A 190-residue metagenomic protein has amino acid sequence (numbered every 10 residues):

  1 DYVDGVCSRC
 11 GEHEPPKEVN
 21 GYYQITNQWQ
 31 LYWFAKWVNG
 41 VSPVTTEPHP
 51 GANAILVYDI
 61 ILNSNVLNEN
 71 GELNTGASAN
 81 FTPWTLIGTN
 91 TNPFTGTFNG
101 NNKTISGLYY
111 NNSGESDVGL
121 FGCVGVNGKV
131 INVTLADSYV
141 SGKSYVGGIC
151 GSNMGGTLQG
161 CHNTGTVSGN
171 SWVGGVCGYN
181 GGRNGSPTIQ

Functional and structural regions predicted by a protein language model:
Y2-Q190: Surface-exposed repetitive/solenoidal architectures
